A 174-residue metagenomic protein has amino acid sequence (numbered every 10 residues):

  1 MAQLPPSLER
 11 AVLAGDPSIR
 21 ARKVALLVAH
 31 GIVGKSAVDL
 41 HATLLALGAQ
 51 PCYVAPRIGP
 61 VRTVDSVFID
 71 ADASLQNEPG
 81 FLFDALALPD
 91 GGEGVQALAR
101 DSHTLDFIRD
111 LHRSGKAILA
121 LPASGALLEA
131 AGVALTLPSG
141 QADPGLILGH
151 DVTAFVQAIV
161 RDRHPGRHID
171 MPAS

Functional and structural regions predicted by a protein language model:
M1-R113, A126-S174: Extended, subdomain-level signal for the structured scaffold at the beginning of enzyme domains
S114-L121: ADP-ribose/adenylate-binding Rossmann-like module
